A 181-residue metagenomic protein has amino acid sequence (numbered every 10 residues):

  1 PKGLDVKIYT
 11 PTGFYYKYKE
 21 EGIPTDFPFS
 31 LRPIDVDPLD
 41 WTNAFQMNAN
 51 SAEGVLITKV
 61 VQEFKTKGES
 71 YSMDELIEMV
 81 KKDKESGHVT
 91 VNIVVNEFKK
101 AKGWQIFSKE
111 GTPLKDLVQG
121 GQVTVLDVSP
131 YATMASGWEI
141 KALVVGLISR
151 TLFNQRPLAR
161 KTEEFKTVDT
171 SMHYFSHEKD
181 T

Functional and structural regions predicted by a protein language model:
P1-T181: P-loop NTPase motor domains
